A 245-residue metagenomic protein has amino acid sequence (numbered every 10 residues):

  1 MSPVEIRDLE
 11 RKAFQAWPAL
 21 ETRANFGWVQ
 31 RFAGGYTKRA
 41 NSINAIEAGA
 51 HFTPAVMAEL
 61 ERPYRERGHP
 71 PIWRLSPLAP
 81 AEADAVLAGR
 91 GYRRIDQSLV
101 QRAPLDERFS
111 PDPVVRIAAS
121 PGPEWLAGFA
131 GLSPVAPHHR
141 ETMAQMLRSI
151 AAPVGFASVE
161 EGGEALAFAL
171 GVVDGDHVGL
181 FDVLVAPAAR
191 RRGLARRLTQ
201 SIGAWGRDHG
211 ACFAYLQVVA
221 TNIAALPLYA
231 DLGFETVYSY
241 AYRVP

Functional and structural regions predicted by a protein language model:
M1-E10, R39, N44, S98-L99 (+4 more regions): Short amphipathic alpha-helix that is part of the acyltransferase structural core
M1-E66, A79-P80, H138-H139: N-terminal charged segments
Q15-E21, H69-P70, A83, I95-S98 (+3 more regions): A short helix-loop-beta-strand connector motif used in the catalytic cores of GNAT acetyltransferases and, in some
F26-A33, R93-I95, V100, S158 (+2 more regions): Conserved beta-strand in the GNAT
G49-E124, P137, R243: Acyl-donor-binding surface of acyltransferase catalytic domains
T53-E61, D182-P187, R191-A204, D208 (+1 more regions): Conserved acetyl-CoA-binding loop-helix of GNAT-fold acetyltransferases
R67-S76, G206-Q217: Conserved GNAT acetyl-CoA-binding A-motif
P80-R94, R196, A220-S239: Conserved active-site alpha-helix within GNAT-family acetyltransferase domains
